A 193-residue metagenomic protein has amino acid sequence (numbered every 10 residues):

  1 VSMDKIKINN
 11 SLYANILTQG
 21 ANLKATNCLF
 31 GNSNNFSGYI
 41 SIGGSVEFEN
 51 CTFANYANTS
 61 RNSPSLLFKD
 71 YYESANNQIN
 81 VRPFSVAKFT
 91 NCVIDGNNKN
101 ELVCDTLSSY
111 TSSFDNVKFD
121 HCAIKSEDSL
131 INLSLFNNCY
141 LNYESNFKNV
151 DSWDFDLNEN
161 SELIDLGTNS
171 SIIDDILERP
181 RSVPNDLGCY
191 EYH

Functional and structural regions predicted by a protein language model:
V1-G31: Right-handed parallel beta-helix
N9, S33, N80, G188-H193: Short, charged low-complexity intrinsically disordered segments located at boundaries of structured domains
L12, L17, N34, A57 (+3 more regions): Active-site-proximal flexible loops/turns
L23-D156: Predominantly extracellular beta-rich ligand-binding scaffolds that present long acidic/polar faces for carbohydrate
W153, N158-H193: Surface beta-loop-beta hairpin patches that serve as ligand-binding interfaces in beta-rich domains
